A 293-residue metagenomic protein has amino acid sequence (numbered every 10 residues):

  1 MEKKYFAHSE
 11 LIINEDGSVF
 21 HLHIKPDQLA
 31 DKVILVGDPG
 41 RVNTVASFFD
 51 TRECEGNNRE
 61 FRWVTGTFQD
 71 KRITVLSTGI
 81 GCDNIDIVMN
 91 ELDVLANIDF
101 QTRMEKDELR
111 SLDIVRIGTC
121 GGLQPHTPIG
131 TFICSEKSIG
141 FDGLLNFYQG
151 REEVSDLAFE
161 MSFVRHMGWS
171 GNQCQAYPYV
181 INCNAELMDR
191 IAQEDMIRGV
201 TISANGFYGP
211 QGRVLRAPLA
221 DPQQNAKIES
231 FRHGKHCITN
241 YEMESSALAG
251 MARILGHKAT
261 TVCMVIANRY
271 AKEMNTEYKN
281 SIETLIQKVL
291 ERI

Functional and structural regions predicted by a protein language model:
E2-Y179: Metabolite-binding pocket within alpha/beta catalytic cores that recognizes anionic/polar moieties
H21-Q28, N205-Q211, E283-R292: Intrinsically disordered, low-complexity segments enriched in small residues
G121, S138, I202-G209, A247 (+1 more regions): Glycine-rich beta-alpha junction loops
F159-H233: Active-site rim beta-loop-alpha module in soluble metabolic enzymes
P178-C183, N240-A247: Polyanion-binding loop/helix "lid" in catalytic or ligand-binding cores
K235-T239: Short pre-catalytic strand/loop immediately N-terminal to key active-site residues, enriched for Gly-Thr
E242-V262: Short glycine-rich, acidic/polar surface loops and turns
N268-I293: His/Asp/Glu-rich mid-to-C-terminal helical/loop segments that flank catalytic regions of hydrolases
